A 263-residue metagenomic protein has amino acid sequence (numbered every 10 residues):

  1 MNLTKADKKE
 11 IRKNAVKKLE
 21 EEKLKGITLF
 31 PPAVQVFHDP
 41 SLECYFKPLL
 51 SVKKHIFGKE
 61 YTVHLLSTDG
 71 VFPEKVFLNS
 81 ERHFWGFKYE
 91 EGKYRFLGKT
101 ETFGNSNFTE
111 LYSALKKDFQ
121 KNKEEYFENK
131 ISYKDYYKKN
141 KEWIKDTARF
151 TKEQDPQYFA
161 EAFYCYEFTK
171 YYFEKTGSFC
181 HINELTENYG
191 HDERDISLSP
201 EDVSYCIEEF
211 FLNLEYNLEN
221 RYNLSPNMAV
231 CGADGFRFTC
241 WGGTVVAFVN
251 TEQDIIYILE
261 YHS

Functional and structural regions predicted by a protein language model:
N2-S263: Long compositionally biased, domain-poor regions of proteins
